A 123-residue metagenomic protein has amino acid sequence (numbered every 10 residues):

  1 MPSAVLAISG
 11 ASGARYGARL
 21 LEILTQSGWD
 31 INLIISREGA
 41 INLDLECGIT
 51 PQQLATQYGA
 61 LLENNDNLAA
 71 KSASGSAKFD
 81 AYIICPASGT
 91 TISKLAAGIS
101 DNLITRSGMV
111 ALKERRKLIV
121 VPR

Functional and structural regions predicted by a protein language model:
M1-I119, R123: A cross-family phosphate/adenosyl-ligand binding-site feature
